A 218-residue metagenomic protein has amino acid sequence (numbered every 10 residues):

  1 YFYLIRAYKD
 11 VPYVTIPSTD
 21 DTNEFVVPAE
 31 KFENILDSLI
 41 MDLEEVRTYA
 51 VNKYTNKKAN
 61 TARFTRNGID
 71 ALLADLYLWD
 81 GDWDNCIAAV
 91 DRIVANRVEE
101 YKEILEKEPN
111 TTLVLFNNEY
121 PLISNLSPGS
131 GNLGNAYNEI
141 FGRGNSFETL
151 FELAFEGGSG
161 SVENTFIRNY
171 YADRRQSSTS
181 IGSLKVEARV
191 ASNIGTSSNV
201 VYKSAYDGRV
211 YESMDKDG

Functional and structural regions predicted by a protein language model:
Y1-T61, N85: Aromatic-anchored glycine-rich loop motif in surface-exposed flexible loops
R6, A95-K102: Short, charge-rich amphipathic alpha-helical segments embedded in non-transmembrane helical bundles/solenoids
E33, E99-G218: Elongated scaffold/linker segments in the mid-to-C-terminal portions of large proteins
C86-A89, I93: Solenoid-repeat scaffolds in large eukaryotic assemblies
